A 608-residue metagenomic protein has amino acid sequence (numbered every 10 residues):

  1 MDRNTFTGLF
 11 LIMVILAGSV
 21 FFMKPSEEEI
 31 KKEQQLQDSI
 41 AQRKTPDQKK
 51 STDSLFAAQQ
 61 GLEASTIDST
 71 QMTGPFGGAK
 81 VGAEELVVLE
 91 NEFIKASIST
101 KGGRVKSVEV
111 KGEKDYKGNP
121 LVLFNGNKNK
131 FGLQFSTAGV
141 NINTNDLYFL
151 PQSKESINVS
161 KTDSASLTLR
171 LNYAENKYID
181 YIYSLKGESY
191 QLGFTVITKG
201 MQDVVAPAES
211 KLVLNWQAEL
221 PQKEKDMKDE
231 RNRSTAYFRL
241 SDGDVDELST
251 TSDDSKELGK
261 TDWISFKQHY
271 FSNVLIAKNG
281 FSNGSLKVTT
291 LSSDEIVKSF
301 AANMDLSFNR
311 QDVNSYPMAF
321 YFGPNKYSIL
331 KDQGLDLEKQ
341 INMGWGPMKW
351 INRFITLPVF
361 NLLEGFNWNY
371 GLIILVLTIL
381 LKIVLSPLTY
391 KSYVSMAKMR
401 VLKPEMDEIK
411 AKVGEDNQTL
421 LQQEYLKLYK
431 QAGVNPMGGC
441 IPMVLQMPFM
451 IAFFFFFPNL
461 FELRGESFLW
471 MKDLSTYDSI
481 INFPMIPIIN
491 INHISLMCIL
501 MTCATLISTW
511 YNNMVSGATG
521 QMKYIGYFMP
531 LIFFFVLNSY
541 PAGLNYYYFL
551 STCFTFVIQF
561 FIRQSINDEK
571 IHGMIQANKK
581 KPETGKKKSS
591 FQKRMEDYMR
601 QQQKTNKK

Functional and structural regions predicted by a protein language model:
M1-F56, I98, G187, F194-Q202 (+6 more regions): Helix-loop-helix
G18, A57, A64, F149-Q152: Generic detector of low-complexity/intrinsically disordered segments and short hydrophobic N-terminal stretches
Q42, A58-Q59, S65, V110 (+2 more regions): Intrinsic disorder/low-complexity segments
Q48-E84: Short, Gly/Pro- and small/polar-rich lid/capping loops
S69, G78-K80, E90, S249 (+2 more regions): General structural signal for secondary-structure boundaries
V81-K339: Soluble non-transmembrane domains of integral membrane proteins
